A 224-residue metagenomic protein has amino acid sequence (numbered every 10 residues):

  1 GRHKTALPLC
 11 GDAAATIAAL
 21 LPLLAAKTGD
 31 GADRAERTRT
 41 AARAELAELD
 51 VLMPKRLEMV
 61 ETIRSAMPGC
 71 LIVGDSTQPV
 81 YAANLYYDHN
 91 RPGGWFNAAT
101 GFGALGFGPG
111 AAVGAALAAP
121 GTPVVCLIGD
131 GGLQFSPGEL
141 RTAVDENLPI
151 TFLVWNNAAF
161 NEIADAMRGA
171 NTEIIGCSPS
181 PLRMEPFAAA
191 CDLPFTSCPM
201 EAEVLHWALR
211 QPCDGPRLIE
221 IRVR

Functional and structural regions predicted by a protein language model:
G1-L7, G94-A98, F135, A164-G176: Short beta-alpha connecting loops at secondary-structure transitions that line or flank enzyme active sites
G1-S76, T196-R224: Phosphate/pyrophosphate-binding active-site segments
L7-A14, G138-N156: A short alpha/beta connector and helix-capping loop motif
T38-G121: Active-site diphosphate/adenylate-binding microenvironment
L105-P109, L133-E139: Short glycine/serine/threonine-rich phosphate/pyrophosphate-binding segments that cradle anionic phosphate groups
G121-F135, I150-V154: A short, small-residue-rich loop immediately preceding and capping a beta-strand
D145-R224: Thiamine diphosphate
